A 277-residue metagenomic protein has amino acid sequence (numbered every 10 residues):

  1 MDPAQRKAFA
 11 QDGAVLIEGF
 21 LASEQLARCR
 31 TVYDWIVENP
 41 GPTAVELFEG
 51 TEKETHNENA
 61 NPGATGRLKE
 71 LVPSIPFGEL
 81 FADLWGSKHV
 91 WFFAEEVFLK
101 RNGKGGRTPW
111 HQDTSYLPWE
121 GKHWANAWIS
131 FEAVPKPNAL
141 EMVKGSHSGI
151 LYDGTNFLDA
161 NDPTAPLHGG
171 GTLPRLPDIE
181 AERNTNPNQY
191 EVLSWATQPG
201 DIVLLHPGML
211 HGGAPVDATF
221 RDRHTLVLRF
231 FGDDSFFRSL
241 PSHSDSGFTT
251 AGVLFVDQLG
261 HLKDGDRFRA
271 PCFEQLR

Functional and structural regions predicted by a protein language model:
M1-D12, I17-W110, Y116-P118, G252 (+1 more regions): Non-heme Fe(II)-dependent double-stranded beta-helix
N39-G50, T155-F157, P199-L204, G208-R277: Non-heme Fe(II)/2-oxoglutarate
S87, N102-G105, A133-K136, S148 (+3 more regions): Short, charged/polar surface micro-motifs in flexible loops or helix N-caps
V97-K104, T114-S115, K122-H123, F131-K136 (+1 more regions): Short acidic/polar capping segments at secondary-structure boundaries
R107-S115, M142, L210-G213, L228-G232: Histidine-centered catalytic micro-motifs
H111, P118-K136, A196-P199, L204 (+1 more regions): Short, conserved beta-strand element in jelly-roll/cupin
Q112, P177-N188, F220, P241-D245: Short, surface-exposed loop/helix-turn segments at secondary-structure junctions that function as lids/hinges flanking
K136-L210: Double-stranded beta-helix
